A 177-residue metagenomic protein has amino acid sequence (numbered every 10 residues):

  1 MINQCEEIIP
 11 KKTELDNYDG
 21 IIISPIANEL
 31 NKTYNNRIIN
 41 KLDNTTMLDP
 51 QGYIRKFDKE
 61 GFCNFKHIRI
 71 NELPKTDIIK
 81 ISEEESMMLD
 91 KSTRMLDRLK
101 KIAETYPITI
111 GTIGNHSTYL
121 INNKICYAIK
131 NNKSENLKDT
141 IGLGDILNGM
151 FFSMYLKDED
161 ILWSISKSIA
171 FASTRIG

Functional and structural regions predicted by a protein language model:
M1-L30, Y34-T45: Conserved N-terminal subdomain of the carbohydrate kinase-like
K11, R69, L137: Acidic, amphipathic alpha-helical patches
D16-D19, N40-T45, K75, E104-P107 (+2 more regions): Short glycine/proline-enriched coil/turn segments at helix->beta-strand junctions
D19, L89, R175: Residues that scaffold the ATP/ADP-binding catalytic core of kinase and kinase-like folds
G20-I22, M47, K80, I110: Structural motif
P50-G52: Histidine-centered beta-alpha loop that forms part of the nucleotide-sugar donor binding/catalytic region in diverse
R55-A128: Conserved phosphate/ATP/ADP-binding segment of small-molecule kinases
P107, N132-G177: Conserved post-catalytic alpha-helical subdomain immediately downstream of the catalytic base and nucleotide-binding
